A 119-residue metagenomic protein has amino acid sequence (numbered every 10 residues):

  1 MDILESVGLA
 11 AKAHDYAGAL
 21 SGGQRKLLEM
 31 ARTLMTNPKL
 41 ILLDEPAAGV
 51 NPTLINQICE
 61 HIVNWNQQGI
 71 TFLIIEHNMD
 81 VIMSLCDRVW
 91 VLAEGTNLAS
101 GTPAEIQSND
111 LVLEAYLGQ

Functional and structural regions predicted by a protein language model:
M1-K12, E60-V63, L111: Conserved ABC ATPase "signature" region
Y16-L20: Conserved ABC ATPase signature
N37: Conserved catalytic motifs of ABC-family nucleotide-binding domains
I41-E45: Catalytic Walker B motif of ABC-type/P-loop ATPase nucleotide-binding domains
N56-Q68: Helical segment within the ABC ATPase nucleotide-binding domain
I82-S84: A short, surface-exposed alpha-helical micro-motif characterized by mixed small hydrophobic and charged/polar residues
